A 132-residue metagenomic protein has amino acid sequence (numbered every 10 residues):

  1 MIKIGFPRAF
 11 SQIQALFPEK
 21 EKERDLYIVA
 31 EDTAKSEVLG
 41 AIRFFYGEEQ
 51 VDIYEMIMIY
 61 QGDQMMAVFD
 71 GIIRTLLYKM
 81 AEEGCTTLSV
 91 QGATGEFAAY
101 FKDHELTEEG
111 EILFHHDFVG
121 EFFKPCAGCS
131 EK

Functional and structural regions predicted by a protein language model:
M1-K22, V29, P125-K132: Short amphipathic alpha-helix that is part of the acyltransferase structural core
R24-G40: Conserved beta-hairpin
V29, V38, S89-K132: Terminal substrate-recognition subdomain of acyl/acetyltransferases
S36-F45, Q50-E55: Conserved beta-strand in the GNAT
E49-D63, F114-H116: Conserved acetyl-CoA binding element of GNAT-fold acetyltransferases
Q64-Y78: Conserved acetyl-CoA-binding loop-helix of GNAT-fold acetyltransferases
Y78-A81, K102: Non-catalytic positions within long, well-ordered alpha-helices that form the structural scaffold/packing of enzyme
T86: Short acidic/polar active-site loop segments enriched in Thr and Asp
